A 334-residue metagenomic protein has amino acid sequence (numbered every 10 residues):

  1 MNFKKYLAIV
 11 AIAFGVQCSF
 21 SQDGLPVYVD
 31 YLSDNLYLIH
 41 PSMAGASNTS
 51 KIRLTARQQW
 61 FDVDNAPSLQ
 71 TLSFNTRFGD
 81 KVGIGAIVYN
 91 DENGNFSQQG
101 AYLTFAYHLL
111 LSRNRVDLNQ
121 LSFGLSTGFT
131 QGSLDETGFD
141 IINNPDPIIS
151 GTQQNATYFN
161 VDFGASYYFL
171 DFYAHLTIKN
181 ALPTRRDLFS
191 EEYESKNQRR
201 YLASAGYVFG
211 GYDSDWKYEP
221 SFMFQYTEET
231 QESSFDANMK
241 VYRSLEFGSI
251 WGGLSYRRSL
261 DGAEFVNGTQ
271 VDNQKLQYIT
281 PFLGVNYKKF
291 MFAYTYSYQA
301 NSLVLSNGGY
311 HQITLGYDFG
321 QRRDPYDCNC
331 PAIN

Functional and structural regions predicted by a protein language model:
F3-G15: Sec-dependent N-terminal signal peptides
V16-S21: Sec/Tat signal peptide C-region and signal peptidase I cleavage site
Q22-N334: Subset of outer-membrane beta-barrel
